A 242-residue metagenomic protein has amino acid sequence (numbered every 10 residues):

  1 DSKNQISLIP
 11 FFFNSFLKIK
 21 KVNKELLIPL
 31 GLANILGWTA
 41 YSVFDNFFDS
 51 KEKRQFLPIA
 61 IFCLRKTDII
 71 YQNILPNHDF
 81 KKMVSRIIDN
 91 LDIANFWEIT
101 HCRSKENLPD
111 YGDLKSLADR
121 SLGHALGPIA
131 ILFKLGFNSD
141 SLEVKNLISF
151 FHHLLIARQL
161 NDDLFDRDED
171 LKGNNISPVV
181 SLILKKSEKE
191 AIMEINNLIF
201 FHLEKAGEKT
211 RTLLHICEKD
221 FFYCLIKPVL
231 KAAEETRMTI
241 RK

Functional and structural regions predicted by a protein language model:
D1-I9, P29-G37, L57, I61-L171 (+3 more regions): All-alpha helical catalytic cores of prenyl diphosphate-utilizing isoprenoid enzymes
K3-S50: Long, hydrophobic/aromatic-enriched structural stretches that serve as scaffold segments
K18-K24, F48, K105-G112, K189: Short, charged, low-complexity loops and linkers
E52-F56: Membrane-interface helix-loop-helix junctions at boundaries between adjacent transmembrane segments
A60-K66, K172-A191: Functional transmembrane or membrane-interface alpha-helices that line membrane-embedded catalytic, ligand-binding
I70-I93, K185-Y223: Primarily interfacial, aromatic-capped hydrophobic alpha-helices that serve as membrane anchors
K231-K242: Acidic, carboxylate-rich catalytic segments that either coordinate divalent cations
